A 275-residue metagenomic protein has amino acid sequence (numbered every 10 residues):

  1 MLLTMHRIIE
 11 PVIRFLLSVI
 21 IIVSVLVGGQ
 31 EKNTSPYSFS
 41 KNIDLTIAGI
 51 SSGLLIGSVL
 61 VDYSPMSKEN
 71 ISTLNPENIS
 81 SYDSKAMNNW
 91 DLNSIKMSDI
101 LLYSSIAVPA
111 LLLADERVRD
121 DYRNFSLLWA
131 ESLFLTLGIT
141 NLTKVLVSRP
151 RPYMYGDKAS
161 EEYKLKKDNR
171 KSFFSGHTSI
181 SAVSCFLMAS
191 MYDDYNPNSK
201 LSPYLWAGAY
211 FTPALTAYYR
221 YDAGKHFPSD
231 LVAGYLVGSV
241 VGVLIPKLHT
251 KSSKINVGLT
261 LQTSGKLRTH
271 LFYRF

Functional and structural regions predicted by a protein language model:
L2-A48, G57-S64, M97, N124 (+1 more regions): Replace "edges of transmembrane helices
G49-V59, I106-L111: Hydrophobic core of alpha-helical transmembrane segments in multi-pass integral membrane proteins
S51-G53, N78-D83, F186: Hydrophobic, membrane-facing alpha-helical anchors
Y63-E77: Interfacial/capping segments of alpha-helical transmembrane domains
N78-N89, S160-K166: Short membrane-interface loop/juxtamembrane segments of multi-pass integral membrane proteins
Y82-A107: Interfacial helix-start motif at the membrane-water boundary
L111-V118: Conserved, well-structured interaction surfaces
